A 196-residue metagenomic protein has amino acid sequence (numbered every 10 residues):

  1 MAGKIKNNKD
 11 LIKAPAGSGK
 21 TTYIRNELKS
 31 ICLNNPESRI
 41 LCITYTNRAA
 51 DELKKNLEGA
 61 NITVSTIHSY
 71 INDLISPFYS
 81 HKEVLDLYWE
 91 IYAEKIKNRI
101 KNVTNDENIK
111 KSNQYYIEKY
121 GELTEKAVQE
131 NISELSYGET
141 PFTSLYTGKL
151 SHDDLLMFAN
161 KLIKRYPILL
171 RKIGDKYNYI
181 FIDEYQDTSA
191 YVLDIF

Functional and structural regions predicted by a protein language model:
M1-A16, Y23, R39, N102-F181 (+1 more regions): Accessory N-terminal region flanking or inserted into the helicase ATPase core in nucleic-acid motor proteins
M1-K82: P-loop NTPase Walker
S30-L33, S144, L169, F196: Catalytic micro-motifs at enzyme active sites that drive phosphoryl/nucleotidyl and oxygen chemistry
E52, D73, K172, Y191 (+1 more regions): Phosphate- and divalent-cation-binding pockets in alpha/beta enzyme and binding domains that engage nucleotide-derived
P77-H81, Y92, Y166: Residue-level recognition of alpha-helix termini/interfacial anchor residues
K82-K110: Conserved phosphoryl-transfer catalytic core
E184: Walker B catalytic acidic pair
D187: Short, glycine-rich nucleotide/cofactor-binding loops
